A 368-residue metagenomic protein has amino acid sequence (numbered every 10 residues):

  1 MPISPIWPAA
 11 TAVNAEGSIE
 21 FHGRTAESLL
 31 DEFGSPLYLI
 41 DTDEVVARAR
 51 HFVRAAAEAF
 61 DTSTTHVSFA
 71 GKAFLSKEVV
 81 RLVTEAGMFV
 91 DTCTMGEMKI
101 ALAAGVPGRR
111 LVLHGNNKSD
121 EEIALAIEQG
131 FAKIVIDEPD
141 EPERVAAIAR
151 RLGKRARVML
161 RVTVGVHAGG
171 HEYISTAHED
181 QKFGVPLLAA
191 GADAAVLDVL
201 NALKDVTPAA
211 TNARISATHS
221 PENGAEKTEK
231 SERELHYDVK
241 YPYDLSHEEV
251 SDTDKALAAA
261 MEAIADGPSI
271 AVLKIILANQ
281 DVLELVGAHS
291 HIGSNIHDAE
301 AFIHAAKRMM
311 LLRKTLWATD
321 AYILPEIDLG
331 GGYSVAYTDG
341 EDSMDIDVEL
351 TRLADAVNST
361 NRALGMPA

Functional and structural regions predicted by a protein language model:
M1-R157, E172, H178, A194-I215 (+5 more regions): A charged N-terminal "starter" segment
R48, A101, H114, D120 (+4 more regions): Structured alpha-helical segments in the cores of large, soluble enzyme domains
A70, R157-T163, H289-H291, D328-G330: Short beta-strand segments
A73-L75, G96, N117-S119, E138-D140 (+4 more regions): Active-site-proximal loop/turn and secondary-structure-junction residues that shape catalytic pockets, frequently
K118, D137-D140, H178-L187, D252 (+4 more regions): Alpha-helix N-cap and loop-to-helix initiation/capping positions
M159-R161, E179-D193, L353: Acidic, His- and aromatic-enriched active-site or binding-groove loops in soluble protein domains that engage sugars
A278-D298: Gly/Ser/Thr-enriched, mixed-charge loops and adjacent short helices that form phosphate/oxyanion-binding elements
I292-A368: C-terminal active-site-proximal or functional interface alpha/beta core segments in diverse enzymes
